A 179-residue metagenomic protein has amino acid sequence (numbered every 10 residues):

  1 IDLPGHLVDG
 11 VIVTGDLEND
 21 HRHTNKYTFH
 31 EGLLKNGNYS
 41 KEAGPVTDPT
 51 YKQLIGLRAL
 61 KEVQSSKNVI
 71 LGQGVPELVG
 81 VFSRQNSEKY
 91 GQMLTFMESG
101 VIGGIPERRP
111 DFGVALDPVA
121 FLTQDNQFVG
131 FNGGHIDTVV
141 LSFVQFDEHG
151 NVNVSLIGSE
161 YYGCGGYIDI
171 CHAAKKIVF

Functional and structural regions predicted by a protein language model:
I1-N38, R109-F179: Conserved phosphate- and dinucleotide-binding cores of soluble alpha/beta proteins, encompassing both enzyme active
Y39-A120, Q124: N-terminal active-site beta-alpha-beta segment that forms phosphate/nucleotide-binding and substrate-recognition loops
